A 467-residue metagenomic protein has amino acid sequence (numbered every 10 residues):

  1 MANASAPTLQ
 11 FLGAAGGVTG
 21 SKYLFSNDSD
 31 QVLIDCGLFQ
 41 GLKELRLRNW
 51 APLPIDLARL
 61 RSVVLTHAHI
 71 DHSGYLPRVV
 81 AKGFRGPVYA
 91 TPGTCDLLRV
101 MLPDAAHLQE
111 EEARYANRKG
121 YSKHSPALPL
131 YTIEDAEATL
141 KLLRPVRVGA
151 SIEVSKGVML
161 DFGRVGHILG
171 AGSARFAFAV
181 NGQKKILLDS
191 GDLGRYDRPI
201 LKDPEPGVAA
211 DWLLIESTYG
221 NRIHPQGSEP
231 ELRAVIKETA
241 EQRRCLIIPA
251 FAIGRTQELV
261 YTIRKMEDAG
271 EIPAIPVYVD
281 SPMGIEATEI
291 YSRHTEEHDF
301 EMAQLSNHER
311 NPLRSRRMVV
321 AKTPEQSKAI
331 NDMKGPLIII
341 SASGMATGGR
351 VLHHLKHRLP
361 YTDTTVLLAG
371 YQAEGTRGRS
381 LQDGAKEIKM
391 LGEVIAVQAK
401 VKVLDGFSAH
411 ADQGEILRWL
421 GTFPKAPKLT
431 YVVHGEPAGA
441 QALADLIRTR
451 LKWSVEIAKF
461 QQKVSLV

Functional and structural regions predicted by a protein language model:
A2, A105-I168, T295-K334: Metallo-beta-lactamase
A2-A58, A138-K202, E325-D332, I338 (+4 more regions): Core dinuclear metal-dependent hydrolase active-site scaffold
A15-G20, N27-G86, A90-K141, L193-D203 (+2 more regions): Pre-active-site segment of Zn-dependent metallo-hydrolases
G16, H69-D71, I168-L169, F251-E258 (+3 more regions): Gly/Ser/Thr-rich loops at beta-strand to alpha-helix junctions that form or flank small-molecule/cofactor-binding
I34-C36, L60-H69, L76, V88-T91 (+10 more regions): Active-site neighborhood of phospho(di)ester-bond hydrolases with catalytic His/Asp-centered motifs
R61-S62, F84-P87, C245, A274-P276 (+2 more regions): Short active-site oxyanion
S173, G194-D280, T365-G370, E387-S454: Cap/insert and terminal regions of metallo-dependent hydrolase folds
R233-G375, K389, T449: Hard-cation-handling environments
